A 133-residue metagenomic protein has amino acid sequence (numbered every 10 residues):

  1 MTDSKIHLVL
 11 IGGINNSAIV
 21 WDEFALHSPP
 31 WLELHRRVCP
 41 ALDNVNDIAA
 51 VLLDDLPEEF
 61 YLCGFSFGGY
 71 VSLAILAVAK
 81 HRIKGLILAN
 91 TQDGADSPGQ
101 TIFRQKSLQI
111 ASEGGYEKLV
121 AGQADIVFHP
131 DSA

Functional and structural regions predicted by a protein language model:
T2-N46, A50-V51: Conserved HGGG/HGGXW glycine-rich cap/lid loop of the alpha/beta-hydrolase fold
S4, L56-E58, H81: Active-site acidic short loop of glycosyltransferases
E23, A74-V78: Active-site signature of alpha/beta-hydrolase-fold catalytic machinery across serine- and Asp/Cys-nucleophile hydrolases
N44-N46, Q92-G99, P130-D131: A short beta-to-alpha transition loop/helix N-cap that caps and shapes the active-site region
L62-G64, A89: Short beta-strand immediately N-terminal to the catalytic nucleophile in serine-hydrolase-like folds
G64-G68, S72: Gly/Ala-rich beta-loop-alpha elbow adjacent to hydrolase catalytic centers
A77-V78, R82-V120: Flexible "cap/lid" loop of the alpha/beta hydrolase fold
A124-F128: Active-site rim beta-loop-alpha module in soluble metabolic enzymes
